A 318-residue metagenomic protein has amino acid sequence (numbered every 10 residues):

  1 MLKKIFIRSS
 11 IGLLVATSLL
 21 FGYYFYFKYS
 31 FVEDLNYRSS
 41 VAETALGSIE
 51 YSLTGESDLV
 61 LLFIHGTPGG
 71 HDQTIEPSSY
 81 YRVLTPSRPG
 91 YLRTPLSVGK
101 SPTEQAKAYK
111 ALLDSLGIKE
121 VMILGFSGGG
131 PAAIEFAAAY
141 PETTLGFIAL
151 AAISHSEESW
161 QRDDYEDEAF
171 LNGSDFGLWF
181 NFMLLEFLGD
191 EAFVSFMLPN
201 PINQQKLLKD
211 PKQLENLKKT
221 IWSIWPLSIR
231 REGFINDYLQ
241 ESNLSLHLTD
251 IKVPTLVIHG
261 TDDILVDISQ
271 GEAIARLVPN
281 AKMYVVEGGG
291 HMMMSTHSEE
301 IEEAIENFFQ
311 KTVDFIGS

Functional and structural regions predicted by a protein language model:
E50-R93: Conserved HGGG/HGGXW glycine-rich cap/lid loop of the alpha/beta-hydrolase fold
E104-M122: Conserved acidic catalytic loop of the alpha/beta-hydrolase fold
E120-Q161: Conserved hydrolase catalytic core segment
D167-A169, F180-L246: Alpha/beta-hydrolase
E232, D262-V266: Acidic catalytic loop of the alpha/beta-hydrolase fold
I251, V257-H259, D263: Short beta-strand/loop motif that positions the catalytic acidic residue of the alpha/beta-hydrolase fold
V253, D267-R276: Short alpha-helix in the alpha/beta-hydrolase fold that links the catalytic acid
A281-S318: Catalytic active-site module of serine/aspartate enzymes centered on a nucleophile-bearing elbow/loop
